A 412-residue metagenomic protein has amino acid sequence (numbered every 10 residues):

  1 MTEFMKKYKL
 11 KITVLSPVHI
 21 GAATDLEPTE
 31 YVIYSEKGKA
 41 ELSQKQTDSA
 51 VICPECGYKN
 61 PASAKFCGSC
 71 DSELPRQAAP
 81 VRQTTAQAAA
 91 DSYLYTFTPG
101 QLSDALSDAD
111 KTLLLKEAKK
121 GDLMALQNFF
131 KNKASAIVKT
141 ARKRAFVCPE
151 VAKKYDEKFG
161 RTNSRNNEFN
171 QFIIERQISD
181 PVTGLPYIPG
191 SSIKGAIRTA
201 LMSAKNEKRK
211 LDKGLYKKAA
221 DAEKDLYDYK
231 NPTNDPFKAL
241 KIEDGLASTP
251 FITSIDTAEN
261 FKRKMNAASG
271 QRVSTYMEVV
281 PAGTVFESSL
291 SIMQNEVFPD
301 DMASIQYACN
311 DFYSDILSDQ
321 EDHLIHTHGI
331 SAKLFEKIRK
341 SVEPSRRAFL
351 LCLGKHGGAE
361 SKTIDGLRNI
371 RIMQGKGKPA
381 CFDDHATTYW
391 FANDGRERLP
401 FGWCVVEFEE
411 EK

Functional and structural regions predicted by a protein language model:
M1-A64, G68-K412: Basic, Gly/Ser/Thr-rich N-terminal segments that form RNA-phosphate-binding interfaces in CRISPR RAMP
